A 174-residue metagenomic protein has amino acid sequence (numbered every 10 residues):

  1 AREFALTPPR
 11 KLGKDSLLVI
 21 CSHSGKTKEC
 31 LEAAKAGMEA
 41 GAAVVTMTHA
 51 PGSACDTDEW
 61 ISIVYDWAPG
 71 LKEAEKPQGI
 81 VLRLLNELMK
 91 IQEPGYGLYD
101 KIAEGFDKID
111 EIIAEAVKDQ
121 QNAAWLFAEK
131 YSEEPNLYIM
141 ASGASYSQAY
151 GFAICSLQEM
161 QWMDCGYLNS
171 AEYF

Functional and structural regions predicted by a protein language model:
A1-G97: Glycine-rich phosphate-binding loops that contact phosphosugars or nucleotide phosphates
A1-T7, G166-F174: A short, well-structured beta->alpha microelement
P69, E87-S170: Active-site phosphate/pyrophosphate-binding segments
